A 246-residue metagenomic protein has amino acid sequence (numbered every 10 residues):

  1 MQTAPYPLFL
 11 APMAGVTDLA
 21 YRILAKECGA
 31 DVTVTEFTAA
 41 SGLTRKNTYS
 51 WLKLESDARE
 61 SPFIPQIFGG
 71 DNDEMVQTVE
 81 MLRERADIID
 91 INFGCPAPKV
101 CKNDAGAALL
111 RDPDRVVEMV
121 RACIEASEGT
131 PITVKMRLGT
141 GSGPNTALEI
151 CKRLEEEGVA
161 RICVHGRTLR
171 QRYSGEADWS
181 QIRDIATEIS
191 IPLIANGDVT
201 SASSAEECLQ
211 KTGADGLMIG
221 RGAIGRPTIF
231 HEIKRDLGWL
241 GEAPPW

Functional and structural regions predicted by a protein language model:
M1-A4, L8-F9, A14, L19-A20 (+7 more regions): Alpha/beta catalytic cores of nucleotide-metabolism and tRNA/nucleoside-modifying enzymes
Q2, M13-L82: Glycine-rich, positively charged N-terminal anion/phosphate-binding segment
M13-G15, T38-A40, F68-G70, G94-P96 (+4 more regions): Active-site beta-loop-alpha junctions enriched in small/polar residues
A25, R111-P113, C163-R167, R172-S174 (+1 more regions): Catalytic beta/alpha-barrel core
T35, I88-A97, E156-G166, I219-A223: Non-cysteine beta-strand/loop elements that form the S-adenosyl-L-methionine
S41-K53, A97-E128, G141-N145, R170-I185 (+2 more regions): Active-site-adjacent beta->alpha loops and helix N-cap segments on the catalytic face of soluble alpha/beta enzymes
S61-I132, R137-P144, E155: Active-site beta->alpha loop and helix N-cap motifs at the rims of alpha/beta catalytic domains
